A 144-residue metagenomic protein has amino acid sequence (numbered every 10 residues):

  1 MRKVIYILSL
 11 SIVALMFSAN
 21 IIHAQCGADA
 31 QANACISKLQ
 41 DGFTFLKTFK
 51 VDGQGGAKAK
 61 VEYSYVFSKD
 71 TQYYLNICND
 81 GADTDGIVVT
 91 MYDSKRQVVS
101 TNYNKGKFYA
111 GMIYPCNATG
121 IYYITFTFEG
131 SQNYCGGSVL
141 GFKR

Functional and structural regions predicted by a protein language model:
M1, I12, K38-Q40, T44 (+2 more regions): Alpha-helical structural elements
M1-A28: Bacterial Sec-dependent N-terminal signal peptides
S18, F142-K143: Residue-level recognition of conserved structural "scaffold" positions that shape functional pockets and channels
I22-T44: Predominantly extracellular/luminal regions of secreted and cell-surface proteins, especially disulfide-bonded
G27-A28, K50-C135, K143-R144: Acidic, Ser/Thr/Pro-rich low-complexity intrinsically disordered segments
T44-K50: A general sequence property marking short-to-moderate contiguous segments in secreted/outer-membrane adhesion
